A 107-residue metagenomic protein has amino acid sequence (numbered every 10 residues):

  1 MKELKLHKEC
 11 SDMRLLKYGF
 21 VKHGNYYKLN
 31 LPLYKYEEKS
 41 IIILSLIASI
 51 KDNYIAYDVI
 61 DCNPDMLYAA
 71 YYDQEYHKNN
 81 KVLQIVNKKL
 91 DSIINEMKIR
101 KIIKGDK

Functional and structural regions predicted by a protein language model:
M1-E3, I50-K107: Intrinsically disordered, low-complexity regulatory regions enriched in serine/threonine/proline and acidic residues
M1-M13: Charge-rich, low-complexity N-terminal segments
D12-K51: Amphipathic, interaction-prone secondary-structure segments
